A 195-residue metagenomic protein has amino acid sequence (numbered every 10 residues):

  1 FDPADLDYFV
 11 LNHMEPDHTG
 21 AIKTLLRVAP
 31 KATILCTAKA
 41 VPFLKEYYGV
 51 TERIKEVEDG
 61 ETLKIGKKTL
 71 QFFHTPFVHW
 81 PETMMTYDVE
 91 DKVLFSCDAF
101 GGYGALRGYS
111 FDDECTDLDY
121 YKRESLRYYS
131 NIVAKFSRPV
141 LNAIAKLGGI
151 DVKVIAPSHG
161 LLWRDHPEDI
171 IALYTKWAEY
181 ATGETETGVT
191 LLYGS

Functional and structural regions predicted by a protein language model:
F1-A4, K146-D151, Y180-E186: Glycine-rich phosphate/diphosphate-binding loops that line cofactor/substrate pockets in enzymes
F1-I34: Active-site metal-binding motif and surrounding structural segment of the metallo-beta-lactamase
L6-M14, L35-T37, L94-C97, I155-H159: Active-site neighborhood of phospho(di)ester-bond hydrolases with catalytic His/Asp-centered motifs
K31, L35-T83, I144: Metallo-beta-lactamase
T51-K55, D113, Y174: Short, hinge-like loop/turn segments at secondary-structure boundaries
T69-P157, L162-D165: Metallo-beta-lactamase
V154-E186: Terminal amphipathic helices with adjacent charged low-complexity linkers/tails
Y193-S195: Redox- and metal-dependent alpha/beta enzyme cores, enriched for Fe-S-associated oxidoreductases and cofactor-handling
